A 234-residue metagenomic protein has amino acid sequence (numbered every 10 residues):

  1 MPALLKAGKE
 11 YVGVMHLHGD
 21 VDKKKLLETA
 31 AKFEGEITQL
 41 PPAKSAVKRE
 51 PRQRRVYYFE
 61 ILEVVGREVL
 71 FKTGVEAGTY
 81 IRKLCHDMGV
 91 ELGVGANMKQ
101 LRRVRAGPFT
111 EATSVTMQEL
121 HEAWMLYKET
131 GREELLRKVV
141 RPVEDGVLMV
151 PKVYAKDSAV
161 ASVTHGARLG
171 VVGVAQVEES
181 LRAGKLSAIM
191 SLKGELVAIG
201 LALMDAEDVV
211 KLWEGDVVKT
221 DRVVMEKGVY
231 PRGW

Functional and structural regions predicted by a protein language model:
M1-T113: RNA pseudouridine synthases
A7, T29, A46-P51, Y57 (+2 more regions): Accessory RNA 3′-end/elbow-binding domains used by RNA modification enzymes
